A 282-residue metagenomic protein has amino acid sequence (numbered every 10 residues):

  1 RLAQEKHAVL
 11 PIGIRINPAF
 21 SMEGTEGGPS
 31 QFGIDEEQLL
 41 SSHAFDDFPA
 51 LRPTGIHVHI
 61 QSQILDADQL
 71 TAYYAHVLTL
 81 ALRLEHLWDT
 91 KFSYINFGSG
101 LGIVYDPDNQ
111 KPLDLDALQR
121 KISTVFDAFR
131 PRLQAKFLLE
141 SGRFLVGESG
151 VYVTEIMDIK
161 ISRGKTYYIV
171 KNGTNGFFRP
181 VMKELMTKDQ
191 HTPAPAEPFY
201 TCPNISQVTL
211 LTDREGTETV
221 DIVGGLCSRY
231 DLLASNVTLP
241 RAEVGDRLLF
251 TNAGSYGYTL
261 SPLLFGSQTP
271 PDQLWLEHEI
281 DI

Functional and structural regions predicted by a protein language model:
R1-A3, M22-P29, A67-Q69, Y105-N109 (+3 more regions): Short acidic, glycine/serine/threonine-rich loops at helix termini
R1-Y94, I103: Active-site-proximal beta-alpha core segment in soluble small-molecule metabolic enzymes
Q4-A8, D47-A50, Q61, T79-H86 (+6 more regions): Generic secondary-structure signature for well-ordered alpha-helical cores
G13-R15, H57, G98, L138 (+1 more regions): Generic enzyme active-site microenvironment
I16-F20, I60-I64, S99-I103, R143-L145 (+3 more regions): Glycine-rich beta-alpha junction loops
Q61, T71-L138: Acidic, glycine-rich loop-and-beta core segments that form the ion-binding/anion-interacting portion of active sites
D66-A72, V104-A117, G147-D158, S235-T238: Short glycine/threonine-rich loop-to-helix capping motif typified by GTGT followed within a few residues by an Asp-Pro
Q134-I282: Charged (often Lys/Glu-rich) extended helix/loop segments that serve as interaction or gating elements
